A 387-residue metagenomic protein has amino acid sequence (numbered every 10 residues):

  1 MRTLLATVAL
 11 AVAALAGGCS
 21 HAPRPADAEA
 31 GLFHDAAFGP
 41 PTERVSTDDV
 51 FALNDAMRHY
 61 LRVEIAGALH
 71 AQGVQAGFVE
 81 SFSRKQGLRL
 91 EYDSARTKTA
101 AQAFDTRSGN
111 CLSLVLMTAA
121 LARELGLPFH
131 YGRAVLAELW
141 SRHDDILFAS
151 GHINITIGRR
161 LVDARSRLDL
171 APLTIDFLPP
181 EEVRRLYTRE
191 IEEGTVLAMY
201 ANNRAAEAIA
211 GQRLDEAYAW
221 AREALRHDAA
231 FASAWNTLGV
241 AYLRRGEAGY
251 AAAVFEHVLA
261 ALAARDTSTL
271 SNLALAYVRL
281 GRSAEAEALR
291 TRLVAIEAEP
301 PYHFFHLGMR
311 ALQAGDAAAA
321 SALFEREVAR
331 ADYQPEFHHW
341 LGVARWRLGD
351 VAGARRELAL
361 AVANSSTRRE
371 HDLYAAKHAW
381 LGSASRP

Functional and structural regions predicted by a protein language model:
P40-A103: Secondary-structure boundary elements
A95-W235, Y250-A261: Long, contiguous interaction/recruitment modules in multidomain scaffold/adaptor proteins
L197, F231, R265-D266, P300 (+2 more regions): Residue-level recognition of tetratricopeptide repeat
N203, T237, S271-N272, H306 (+2 more regions): Canonical tetratricopeptide repeat
A234, T269, H303, F337 (+1 more regions): TPR alpha-solenoid repeat register
H339-P387: Terminal, low-structured helical/coil segments at or just beyond the last alpha-helical repeat
